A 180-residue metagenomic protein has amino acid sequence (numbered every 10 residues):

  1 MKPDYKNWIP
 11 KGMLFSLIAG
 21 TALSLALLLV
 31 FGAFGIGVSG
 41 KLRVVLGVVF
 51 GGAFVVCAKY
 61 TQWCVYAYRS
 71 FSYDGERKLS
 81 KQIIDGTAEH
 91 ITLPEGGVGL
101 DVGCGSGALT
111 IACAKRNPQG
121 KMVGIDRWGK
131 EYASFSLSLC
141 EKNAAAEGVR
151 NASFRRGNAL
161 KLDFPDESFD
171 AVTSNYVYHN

Functional and structural regions predicted by a protein language model:
M1-K59: N-terminal auxiliary segments of SAM/dcSAM-dependent transferases
Q62-I83: Class I SAM-dependent methyltransferase Rossmann-like catalytic core, especially the SAM/SAH-binding loop
K78-G96: Conserved alpha-helix/loop element of class I SAM-dependent methyltransferases that forms part of the SAM/SAH-binding
E95-G105, V123: Conserved class I S-adenosyl-L-methionine
S106-P118: Conserved SAM-binding loop of SAM-dependent methyltransferases across substrates and taxa, primarily the Class I
G148-A159: Conserved SAM-binding strand-loop segment of SAM-dependent methyltransferases
L160-V172: A short acidic, Gly/Pro-enriched loop at the edge of an enzyme's catalytic core that lines a small-molecule cofactor
D170-N180: A short SAM/SAH-binding and catalytic strip from SAM-dependent methyltransferases
